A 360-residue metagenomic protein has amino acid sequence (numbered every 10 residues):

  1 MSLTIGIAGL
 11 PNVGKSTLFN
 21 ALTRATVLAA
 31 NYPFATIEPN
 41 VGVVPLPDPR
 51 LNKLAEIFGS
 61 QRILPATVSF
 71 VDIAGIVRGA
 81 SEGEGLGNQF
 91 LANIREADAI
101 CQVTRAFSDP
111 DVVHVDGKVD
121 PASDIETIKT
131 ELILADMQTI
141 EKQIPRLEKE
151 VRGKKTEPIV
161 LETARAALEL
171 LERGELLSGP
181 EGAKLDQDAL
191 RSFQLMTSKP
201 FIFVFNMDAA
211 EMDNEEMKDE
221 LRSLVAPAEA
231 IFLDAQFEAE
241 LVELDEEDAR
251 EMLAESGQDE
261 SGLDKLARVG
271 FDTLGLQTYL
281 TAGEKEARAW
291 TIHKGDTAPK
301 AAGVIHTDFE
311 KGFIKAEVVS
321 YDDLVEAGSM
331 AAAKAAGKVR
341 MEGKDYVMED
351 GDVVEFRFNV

Functional and structural regions predicted by a protein language model:
M1-D111, A122, E141-K142: Conserved G1/Walker A P-loop phosphate-binding module
S2-A8, V13, F19, R146-E349 (+1 more regions): C-terminal-of-GTPase-core extension/linker across diverse P-loop GTPases
R24, E56, A92, E96 (+4 more regions): Short, intrinsically disordered, mixed-charge
G42-P47, A74-E84, R95-E157, L170-K184 (+1 more regions): Conserved Switch II/interswitch segment of TRAFAC-class P-loop GTPases
L91, T130, L134, E141 (+2 more regions): Short amphipathic alpha-helical segments with heptad-repeat character
